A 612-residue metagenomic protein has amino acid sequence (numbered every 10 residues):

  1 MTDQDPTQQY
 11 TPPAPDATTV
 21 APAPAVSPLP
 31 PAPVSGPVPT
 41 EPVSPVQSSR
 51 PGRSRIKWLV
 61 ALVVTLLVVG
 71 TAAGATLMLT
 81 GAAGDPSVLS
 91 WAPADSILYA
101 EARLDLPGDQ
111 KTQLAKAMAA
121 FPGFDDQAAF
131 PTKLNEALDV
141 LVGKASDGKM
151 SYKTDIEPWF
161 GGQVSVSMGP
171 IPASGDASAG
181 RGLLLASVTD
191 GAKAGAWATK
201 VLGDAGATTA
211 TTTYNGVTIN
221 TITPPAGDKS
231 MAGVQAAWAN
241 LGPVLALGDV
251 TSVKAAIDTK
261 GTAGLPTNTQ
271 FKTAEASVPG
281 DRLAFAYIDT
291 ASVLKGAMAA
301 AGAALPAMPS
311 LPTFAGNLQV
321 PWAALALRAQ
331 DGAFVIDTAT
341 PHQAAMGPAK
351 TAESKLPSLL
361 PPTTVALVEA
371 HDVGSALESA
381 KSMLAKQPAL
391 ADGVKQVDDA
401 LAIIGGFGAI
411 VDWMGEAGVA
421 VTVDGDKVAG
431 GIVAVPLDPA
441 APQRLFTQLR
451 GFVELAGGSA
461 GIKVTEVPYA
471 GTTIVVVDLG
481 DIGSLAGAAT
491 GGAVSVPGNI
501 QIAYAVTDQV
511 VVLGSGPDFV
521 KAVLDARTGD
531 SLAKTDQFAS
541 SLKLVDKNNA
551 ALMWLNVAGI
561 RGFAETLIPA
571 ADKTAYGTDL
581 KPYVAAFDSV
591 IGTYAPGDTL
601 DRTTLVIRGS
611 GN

Functional and structural regions predicted by a protein language model:
D3, A100, G148-A274, V411-A539: Single conserved position on a long alpha-helix in the C-terminal lobe of the eukaryotic protein kinase
D3, S48-R181, A186-T218, E275-V320 (+4 more regions): Structural boundary/hinge residues at secondary-structure and domain interfaces
Q4-I56: Terminal targeting segments of Actinobacterial cell-envelope proteins
V46, P51, S87, Q537 (+1 more regions): Membrane-interface extramembranous regions at the lipid-water interface
D105, T251-S252, P341-Q343, D372-S375 (+5 more regions): Short, glycine-/Ser/Thr-/acidic-enriched flexible segments
P131-T132, E136, N240-V253, M308-N317 (+3 more regions): Extended, charge-rich low-complexity interaction segments
A339, V477-L479, S484-G487, A564 (+1 more regions): Mature extracellular/luminal domains of secreted and GPI-anchored eukaryotic proteins, especially small
A493-P497, G516-N612: Long, C-terminal catalytic modules of enzymes
